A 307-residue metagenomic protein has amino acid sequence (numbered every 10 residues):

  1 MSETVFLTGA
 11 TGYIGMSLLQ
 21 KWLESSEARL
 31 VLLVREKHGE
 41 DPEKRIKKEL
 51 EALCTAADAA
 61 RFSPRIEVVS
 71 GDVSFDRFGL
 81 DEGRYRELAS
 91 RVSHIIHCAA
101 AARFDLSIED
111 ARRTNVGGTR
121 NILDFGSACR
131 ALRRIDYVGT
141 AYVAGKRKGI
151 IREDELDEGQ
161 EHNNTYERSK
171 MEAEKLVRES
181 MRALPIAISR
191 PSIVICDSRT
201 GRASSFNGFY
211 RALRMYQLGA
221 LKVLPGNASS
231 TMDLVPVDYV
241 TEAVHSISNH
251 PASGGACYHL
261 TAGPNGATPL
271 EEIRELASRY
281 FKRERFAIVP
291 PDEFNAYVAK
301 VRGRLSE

Functional and structural regions predicted by a protein language model:
M1-H94, C98, I108, C129 (+1 more regions): N-terminal Rossmann/SDR dinucleotide-binding element
E24-S25, F125-R134, E179-A187, H250-S253 (+1 more regions): Secondary-structure transition/capping motifs at alpha-helix termini and the adjoining loop/turn into the next element
S90, H94-A99, D105-R113, G117-T165 (+3 more regions): Conserved Rossmann-fold NAD(P)-dependent oxidoreductase catalytic core, especially the SDR/UDP-sugar
R112-V116, H162-E174, F206, S230-L234 (+1 more regions): Short-chain dehydrogenase/reductase
V143, V194-C196, N265: Conserved sequence/active-site signature of Rossmann-fold short-chain dehydrogenase/reductase
R147-I150, R178-M232, V237-S248, E275-Y280: NAD(P)-dependent short-chain dehydrogenase/reductase
I247-E307: Mid/C-terminal beta-alpha module of Rossmann-like enzyme folds, strongest in SDR-family dehydrogenases/epimerases
